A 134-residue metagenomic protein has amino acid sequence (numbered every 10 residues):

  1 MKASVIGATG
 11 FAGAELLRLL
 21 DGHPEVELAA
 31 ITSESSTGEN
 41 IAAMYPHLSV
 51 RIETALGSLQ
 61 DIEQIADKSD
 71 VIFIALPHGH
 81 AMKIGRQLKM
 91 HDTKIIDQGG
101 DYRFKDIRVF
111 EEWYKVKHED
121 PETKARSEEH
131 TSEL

Functional and structural regions predicted by a protein language model:
M1-S132: N-terminal Rossmann-like NAD(P) cofactor-binding subdomain of oxidoreductases, focused on the glycine-rich
